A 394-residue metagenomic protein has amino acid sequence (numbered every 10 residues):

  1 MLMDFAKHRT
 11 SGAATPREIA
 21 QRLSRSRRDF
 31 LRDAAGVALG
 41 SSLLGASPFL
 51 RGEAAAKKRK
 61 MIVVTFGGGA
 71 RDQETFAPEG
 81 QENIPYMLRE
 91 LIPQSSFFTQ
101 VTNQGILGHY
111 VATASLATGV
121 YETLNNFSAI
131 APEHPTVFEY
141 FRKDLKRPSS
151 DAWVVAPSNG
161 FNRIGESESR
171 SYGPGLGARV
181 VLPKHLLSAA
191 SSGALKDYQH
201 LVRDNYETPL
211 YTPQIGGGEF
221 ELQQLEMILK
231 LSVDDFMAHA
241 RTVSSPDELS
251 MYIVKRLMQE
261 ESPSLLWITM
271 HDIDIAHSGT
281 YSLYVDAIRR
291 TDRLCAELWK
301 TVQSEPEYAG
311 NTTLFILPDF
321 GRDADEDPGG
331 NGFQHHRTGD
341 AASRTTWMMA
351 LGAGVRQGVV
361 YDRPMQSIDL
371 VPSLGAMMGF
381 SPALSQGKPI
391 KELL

Functional and structural regions predicted by a protein language model:
M1-S26: N-terminal secretory signal peptides
A20, A38, L43-S95: Active-site-proximal N-terminal segment of extracellular/periplasmic enzymes that hydrolyze or transfer
R25-L44: N-terminal export leaders
E74-V111, D151-W153, Y361: Short, structured active-site-proximal loop/turn typified by the sulfatase FGly-forming signature C/S-X-P-X-R
P78, S167-E168, K230-A238, M251-E297 (+1 more regions): Active-site His/acidic residue clusters
F127-I130, P135-A238, P246: A contiguous, mid-domain pocket- or channel-lining segment that forms the substrate-recognition surface
F138-R142, R363-E392: Non-catalytic, well-ordered alpha-helical segments in soluble enzyme domains
L317-L351: Histidine-centered active-site microenvironments of extracellular/periplasmic hydrolases and transferases
